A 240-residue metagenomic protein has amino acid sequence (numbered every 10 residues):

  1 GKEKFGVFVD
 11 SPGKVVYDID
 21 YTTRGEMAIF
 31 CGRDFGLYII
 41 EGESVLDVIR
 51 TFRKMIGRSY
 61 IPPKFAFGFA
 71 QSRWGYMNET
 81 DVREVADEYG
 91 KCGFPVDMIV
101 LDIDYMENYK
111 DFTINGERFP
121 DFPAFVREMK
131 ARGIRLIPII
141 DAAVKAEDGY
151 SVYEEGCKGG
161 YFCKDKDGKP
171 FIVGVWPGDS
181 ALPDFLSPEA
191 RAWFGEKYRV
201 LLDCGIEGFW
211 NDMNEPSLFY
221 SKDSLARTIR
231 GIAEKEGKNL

Functional and structural regions predicted by a protein language model:
G1-L240: Catalytic-domain carbohydrate-binding cleft regions of carbohydrate-active enzymes
